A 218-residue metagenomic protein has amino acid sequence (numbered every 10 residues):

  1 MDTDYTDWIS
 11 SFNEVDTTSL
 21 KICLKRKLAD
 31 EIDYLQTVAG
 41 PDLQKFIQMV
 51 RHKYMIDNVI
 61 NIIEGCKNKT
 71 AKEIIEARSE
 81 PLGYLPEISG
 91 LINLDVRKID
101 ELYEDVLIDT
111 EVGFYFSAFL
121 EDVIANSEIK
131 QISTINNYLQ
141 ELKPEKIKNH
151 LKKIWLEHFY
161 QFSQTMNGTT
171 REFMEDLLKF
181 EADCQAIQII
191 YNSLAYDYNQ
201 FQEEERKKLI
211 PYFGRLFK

Functional and structural regions predicted by a protein language model:
M1-K218: N-terminal domain-start signal
